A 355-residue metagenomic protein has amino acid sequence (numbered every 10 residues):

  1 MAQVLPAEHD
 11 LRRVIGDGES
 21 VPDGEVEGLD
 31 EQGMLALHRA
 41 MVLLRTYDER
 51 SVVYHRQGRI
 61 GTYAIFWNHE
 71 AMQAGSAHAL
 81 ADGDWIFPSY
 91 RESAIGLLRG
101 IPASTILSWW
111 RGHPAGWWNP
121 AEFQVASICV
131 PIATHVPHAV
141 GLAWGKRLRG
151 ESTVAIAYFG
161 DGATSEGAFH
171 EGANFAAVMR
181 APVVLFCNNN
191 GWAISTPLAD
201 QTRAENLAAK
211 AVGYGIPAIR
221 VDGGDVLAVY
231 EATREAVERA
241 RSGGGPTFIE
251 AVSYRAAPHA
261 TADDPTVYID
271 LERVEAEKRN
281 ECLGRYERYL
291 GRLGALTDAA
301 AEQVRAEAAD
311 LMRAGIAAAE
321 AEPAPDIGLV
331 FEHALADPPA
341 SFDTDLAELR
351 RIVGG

Functional and structural regions predicted by a protein language model:
M1-M72, A257, D263-T266, L271-G355: Conserved acidic/glycine
Q3-L5, S76-A79, E238-A240: A general structural signal for short secondary-structure junctions and capping/turn motifs
G16, P88, R220-D222: Structural signal for conserved beta-strand scaffold positions within catalytic alpha/beta enzyme cores
S20-V21, S93, N190-A193: A short, flexible beta-alpha/helix-coil linker loop
T46-E49, V53-M179, P197-R203, A208 (+1 more regions): Cofactor-binding active-site loop characterized by glycine-rich and histidine/acidic residues
Y90, A251-S253, A334: A general secondary-structure junction signal
P131-A321: Glycine-rich ThDP/TPP pyrophosphate-binding loop and its adjacent helix/strand module within ThDP-dependent enzymes
